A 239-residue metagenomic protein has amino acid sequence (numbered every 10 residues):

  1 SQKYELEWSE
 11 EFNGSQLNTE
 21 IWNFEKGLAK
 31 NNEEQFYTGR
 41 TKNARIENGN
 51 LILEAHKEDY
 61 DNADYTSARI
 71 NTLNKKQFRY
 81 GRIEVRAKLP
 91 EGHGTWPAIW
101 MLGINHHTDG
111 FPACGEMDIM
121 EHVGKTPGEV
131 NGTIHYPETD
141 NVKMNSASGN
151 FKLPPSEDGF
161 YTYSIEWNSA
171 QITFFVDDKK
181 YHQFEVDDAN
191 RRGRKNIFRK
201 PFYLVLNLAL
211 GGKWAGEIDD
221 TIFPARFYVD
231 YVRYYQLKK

Functional and structural regions predicted by a protein language model:
S1-K239: GH16 jelly-roll
